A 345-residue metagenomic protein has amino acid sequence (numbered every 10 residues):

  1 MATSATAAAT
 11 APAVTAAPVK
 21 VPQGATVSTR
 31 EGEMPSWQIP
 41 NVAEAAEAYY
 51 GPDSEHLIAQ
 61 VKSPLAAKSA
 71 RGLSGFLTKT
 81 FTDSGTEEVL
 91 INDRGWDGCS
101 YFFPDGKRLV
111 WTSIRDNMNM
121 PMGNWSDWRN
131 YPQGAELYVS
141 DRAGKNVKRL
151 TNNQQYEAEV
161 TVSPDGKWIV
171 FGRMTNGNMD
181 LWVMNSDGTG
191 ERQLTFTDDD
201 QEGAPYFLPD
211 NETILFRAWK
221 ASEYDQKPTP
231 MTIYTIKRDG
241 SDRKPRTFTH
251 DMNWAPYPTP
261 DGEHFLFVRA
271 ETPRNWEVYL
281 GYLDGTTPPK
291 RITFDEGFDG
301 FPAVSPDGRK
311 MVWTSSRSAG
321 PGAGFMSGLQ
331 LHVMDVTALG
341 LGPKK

Functional and structural regions predicted by a protein language model:
M1-P18: Long, low-complexity intrinsically disordered segments that are proline/alanine-rich with interleaved serine/threonine
A17-E44, T80-W96, S140-Y156, M184-Q201 (+3 more regions): Multi-bladed beta-propeller domains
N41-V42, Q60-L77, I91-D97, T112-E136 (+9 more regions): A flexible loop/linker signature enriched in serine peptidases of the S9 family
P52-D53, P104-D105, P164-D165, P209-D210 (+2 more regions): Residue-level detector of Asp-centered blade-edge/turn motifs that repeat once per structural unit in beta-propeller
L57, L109, G166-I169, I214 (+2 more regions): Hydrophobic beta-strand positions that form the internal "hydrophobic ladder" of WD40/Gbeta-like beta-propeller blades
G166, D198-G203, N211: Right-handed parallel beta-helix/beta-solenoid
A303-K345: Blade-level signature of beta-propeller repeat domains, shared across WD40, Kelch, NHL, RCC1 and BNR/Asp-box propellers
